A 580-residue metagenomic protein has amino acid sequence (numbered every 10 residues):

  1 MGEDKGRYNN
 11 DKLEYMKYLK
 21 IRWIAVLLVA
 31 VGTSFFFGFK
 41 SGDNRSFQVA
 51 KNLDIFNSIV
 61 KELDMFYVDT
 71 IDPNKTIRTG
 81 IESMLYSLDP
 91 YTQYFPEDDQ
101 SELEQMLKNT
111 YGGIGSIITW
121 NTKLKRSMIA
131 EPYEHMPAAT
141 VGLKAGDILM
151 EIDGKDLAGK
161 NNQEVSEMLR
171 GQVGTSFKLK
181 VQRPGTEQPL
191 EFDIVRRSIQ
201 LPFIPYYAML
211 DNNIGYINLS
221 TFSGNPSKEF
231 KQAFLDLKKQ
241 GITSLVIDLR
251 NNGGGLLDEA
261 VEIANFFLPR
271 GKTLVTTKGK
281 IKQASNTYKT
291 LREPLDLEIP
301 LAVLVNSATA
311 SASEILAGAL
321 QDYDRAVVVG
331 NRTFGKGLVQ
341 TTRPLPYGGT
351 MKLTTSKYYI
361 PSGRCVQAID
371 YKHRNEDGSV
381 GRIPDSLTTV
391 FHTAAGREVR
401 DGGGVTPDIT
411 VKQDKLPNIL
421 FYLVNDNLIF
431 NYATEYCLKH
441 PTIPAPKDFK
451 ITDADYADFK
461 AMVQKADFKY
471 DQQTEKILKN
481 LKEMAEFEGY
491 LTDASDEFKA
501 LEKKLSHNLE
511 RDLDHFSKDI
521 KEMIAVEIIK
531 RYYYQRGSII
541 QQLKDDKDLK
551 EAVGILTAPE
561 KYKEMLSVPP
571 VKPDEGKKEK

Functional and structural regions predicted by a protein language model:
D4, Y8-D11: Intrinsic-disorder-associated, low-complexity terminal segments enriched in Asp/Asn/His/Tyr and depleted of Lys/Arg
E14-V26: Membrane-entry signal-anchor segments at the cytosolic-membrane interface, especially the N-terminal signal anchor
K17, F37-N52, F56, V60-V68 (+6 more regions): Cleft-lining beta-strand/loop regions that shape enzyme active-site pockets
W23-G38: Hydrophobic membrane-insertion alpha-helices, especially the h-region of bacterial N-terminal signal peptides
Y67-M128, S176-K178, Q182-R196, L201-Y206 (+3 more regions): Extended, small/polar residue-biased N-terminal targeting/export presequences and adjacent propeptide/linker tracts
A312, D324, N331, G335-H392: Polar, glycine-rich mid-to-C-terminal structural blocks that act as macromolecule-binding/assembly scaffolds
C365-K372, E376-K580: Conserved functional hotspot residues or short segments at active or partner-binding sites across diverse domains
